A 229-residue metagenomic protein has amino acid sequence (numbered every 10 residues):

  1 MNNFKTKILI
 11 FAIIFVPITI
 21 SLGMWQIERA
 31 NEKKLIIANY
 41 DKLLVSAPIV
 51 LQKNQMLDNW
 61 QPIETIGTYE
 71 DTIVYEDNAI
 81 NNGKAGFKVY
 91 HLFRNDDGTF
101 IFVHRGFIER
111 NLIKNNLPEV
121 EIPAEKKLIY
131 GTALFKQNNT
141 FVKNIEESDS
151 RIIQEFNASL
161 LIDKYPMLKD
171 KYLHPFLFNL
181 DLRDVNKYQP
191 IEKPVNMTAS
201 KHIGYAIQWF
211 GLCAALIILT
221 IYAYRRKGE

Functional and structural regions predicted by a protein language model:
M1-Q52, W60-E229: Surface-exposed, charge/polar-rich loops and edge strands
